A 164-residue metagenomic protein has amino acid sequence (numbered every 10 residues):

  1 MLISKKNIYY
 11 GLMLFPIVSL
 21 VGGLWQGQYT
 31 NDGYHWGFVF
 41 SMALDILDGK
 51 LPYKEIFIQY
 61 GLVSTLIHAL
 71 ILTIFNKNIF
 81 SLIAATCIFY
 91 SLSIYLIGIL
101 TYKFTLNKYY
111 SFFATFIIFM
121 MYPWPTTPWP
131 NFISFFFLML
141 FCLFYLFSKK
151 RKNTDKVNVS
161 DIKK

Functional and structural regions predicted by a protein language model:
M1-V21, K156, I162: Start-transfer (signal-anchor) and selected internal transmembrane alpha helices of multi-pass inner/ER membrane
Q26-M42, Y53-H68, K77: Extracytoplasmic catalytic/substrate-binding loops of multi-pass membrane glycan-assembly enzymes
L47-K54, I67-A85, T105: Juxtamembrane segments of multi-pass membrane glycosylation machinery that transfer sugars from lipid-linked donors
A84-L106, F112, L140: Transmembrane-helix motifs of polytopic, lipid-linked glycan transferases
K103-T105, F141-K163: Membrane-interface transmembrane helices that cradle and orient dolichyl/undecaprenyl
Y110-M120, M139-C142: Short helix- or helix-capping micro-motifs that position conserved polar/aromatic residues at function-defining sites
T126-F135: Short acidic/glycine- and proline-prone juxtamembrane loop motifs at membrane-interface regions of multi-pass membrane
